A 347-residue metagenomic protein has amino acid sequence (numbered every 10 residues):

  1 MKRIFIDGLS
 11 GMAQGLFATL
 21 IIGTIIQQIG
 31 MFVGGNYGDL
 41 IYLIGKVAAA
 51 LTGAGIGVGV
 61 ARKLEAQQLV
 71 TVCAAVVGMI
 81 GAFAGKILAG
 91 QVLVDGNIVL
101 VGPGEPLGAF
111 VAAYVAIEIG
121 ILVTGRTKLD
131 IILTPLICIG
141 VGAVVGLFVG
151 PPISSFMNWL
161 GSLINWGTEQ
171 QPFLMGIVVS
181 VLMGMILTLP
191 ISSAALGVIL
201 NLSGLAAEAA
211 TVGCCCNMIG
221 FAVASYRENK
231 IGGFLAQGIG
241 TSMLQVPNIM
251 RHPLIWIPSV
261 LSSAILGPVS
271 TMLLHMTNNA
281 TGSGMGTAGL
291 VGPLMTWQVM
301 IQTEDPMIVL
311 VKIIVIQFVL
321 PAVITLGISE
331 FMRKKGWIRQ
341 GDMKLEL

Functional and structural regions predicted by a protein language model:
M1-L347: Pore-lining transmembrane helices
